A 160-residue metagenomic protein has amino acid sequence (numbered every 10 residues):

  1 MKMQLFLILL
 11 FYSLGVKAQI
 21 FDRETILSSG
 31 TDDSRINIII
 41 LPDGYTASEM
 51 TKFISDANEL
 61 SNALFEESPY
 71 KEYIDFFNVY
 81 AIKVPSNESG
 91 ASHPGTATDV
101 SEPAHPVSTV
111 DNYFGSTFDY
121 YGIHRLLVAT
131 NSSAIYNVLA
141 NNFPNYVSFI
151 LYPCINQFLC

Functional and structural regions predicted by a protein language model:
M1-L5: Positively charged n-region of N-terminal signal peptides that target proteins for export
S13-G15: N-terminal signal peptide c-region/cleavage motif recognized by signal peptidases
Q19-N142, Y146: Propeptide-to-catalytic entry region of secreted or membrane-anchored zinc metalloproteases
V147-C154: Cysteine-clustered segments with highest specificity for TGF-beta superfamily mature ligands
Q157-C160: Zinc-dependent metallopeptidase catalytic helix centered on the HExxH motif and its immediate flanking segment
